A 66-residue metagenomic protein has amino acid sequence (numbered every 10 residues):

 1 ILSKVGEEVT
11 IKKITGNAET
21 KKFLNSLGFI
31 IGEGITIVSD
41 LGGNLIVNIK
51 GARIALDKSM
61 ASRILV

Functional and structural regions predicted by a protein language model:
I1-V66: Compact, glycine-rich, soluble single-domain proteins
